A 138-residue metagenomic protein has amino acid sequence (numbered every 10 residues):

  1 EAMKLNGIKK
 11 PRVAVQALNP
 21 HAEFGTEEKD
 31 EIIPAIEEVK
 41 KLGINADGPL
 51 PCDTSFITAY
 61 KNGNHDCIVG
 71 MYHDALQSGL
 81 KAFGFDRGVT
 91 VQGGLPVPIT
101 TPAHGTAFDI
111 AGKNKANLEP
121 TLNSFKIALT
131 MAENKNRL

Functional and structural regions predicted by a protein language model:
E1-P49: Glycine-rich phosphate/diphosphate-binding loop of Rossmann-like nucleotide-binding domains
E38-L138: Glycine-rich phosphate/nucleotide-binding loop
